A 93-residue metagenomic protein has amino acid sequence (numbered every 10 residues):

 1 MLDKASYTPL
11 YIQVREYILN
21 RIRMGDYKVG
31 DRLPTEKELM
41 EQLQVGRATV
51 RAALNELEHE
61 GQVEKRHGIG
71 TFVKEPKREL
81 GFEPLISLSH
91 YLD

Functional and structural regions predicted by a protein language model:
M1-V45, G81-E83: Extreme N-terminal segment that seeds HTH/winged-HTH DNA-binding domains in transcriptional regulators
D26-D31, H59-G68, F72-K74: Beta-hairpin "wing" of winged helix-turn-helix
T49: Residues in the helix-turn-helix
L54-N55: Short, hydrophobic-biased segments on the C-terminal half of alpha helices that form "recognition helices"
P76-D93: Conserved segment of winged-helix/HTH DNA-binding domains
